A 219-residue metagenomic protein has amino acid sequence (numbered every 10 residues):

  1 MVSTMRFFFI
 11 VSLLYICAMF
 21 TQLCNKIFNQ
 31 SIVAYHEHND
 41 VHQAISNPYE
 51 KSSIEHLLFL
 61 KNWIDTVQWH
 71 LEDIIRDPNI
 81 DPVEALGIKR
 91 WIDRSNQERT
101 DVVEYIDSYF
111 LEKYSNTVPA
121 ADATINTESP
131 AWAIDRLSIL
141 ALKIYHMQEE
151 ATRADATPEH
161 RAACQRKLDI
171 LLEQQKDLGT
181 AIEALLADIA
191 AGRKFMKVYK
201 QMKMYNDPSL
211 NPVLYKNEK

Functional and structural regions predicted by a protein language model:
M19-K219: Anionic, Ser/Thr-rich low-complexity intrinsically disordered regions
